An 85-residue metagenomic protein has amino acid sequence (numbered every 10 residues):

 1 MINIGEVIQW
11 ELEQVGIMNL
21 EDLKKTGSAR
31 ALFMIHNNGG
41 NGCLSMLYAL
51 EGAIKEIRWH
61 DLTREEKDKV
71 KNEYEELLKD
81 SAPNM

Functional and structural regions predicted by a protein language model:
M1-I2, E6-M85: C-terminal extensions
